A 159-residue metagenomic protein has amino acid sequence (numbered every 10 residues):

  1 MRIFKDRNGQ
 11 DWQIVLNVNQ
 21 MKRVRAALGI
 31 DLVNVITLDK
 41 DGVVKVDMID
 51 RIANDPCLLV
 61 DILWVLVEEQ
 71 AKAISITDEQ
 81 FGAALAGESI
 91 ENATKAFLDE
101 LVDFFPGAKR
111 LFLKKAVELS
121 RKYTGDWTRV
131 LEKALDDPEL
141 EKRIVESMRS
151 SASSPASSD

Functional and structural regions predicted by a protein language model:
M1-Q10, A26, L32-C57, E69-D159: Charged interaction scaffolds used for protein-protein
W12-I14: Short, isolated positions in well-ordered beta-strands
L16-M21: A short, sequence-level motif marking secondary-structure junctions
C57-V65: Elongated alpha-helical scaffolds
